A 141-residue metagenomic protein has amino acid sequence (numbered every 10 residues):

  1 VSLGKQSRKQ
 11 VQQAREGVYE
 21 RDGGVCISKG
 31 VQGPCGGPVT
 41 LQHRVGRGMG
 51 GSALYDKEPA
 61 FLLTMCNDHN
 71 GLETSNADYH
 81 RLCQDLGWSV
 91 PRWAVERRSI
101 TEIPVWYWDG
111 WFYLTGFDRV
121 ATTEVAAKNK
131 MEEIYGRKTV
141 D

Functional and structural regions predicted by a protein language model:
V1-V25, G51-E58, V105: Short, charged surface segments at domain edges that flank catalytic/cofactor-binding sites
G4, R47-G48, E73: Short strand->helix junction
Q10-Q42, T64-H69: Short cysteine-rich loop/turn motifs with clustered Cys
G17, R21, L82, L86 (+1 more regions): Residues that form generic nucleotide/phosphate-binding pockets
V31-G37, P59-L86: Short Cys/His-centered divalent metal-binding micro-motifs
Q42-H43, C83: Residue-level detector of functionally special positions within alpha-helical transmembrane segments of multi-pass
R47-T64, L86-I103: Short microdomains enriched in Cys/His and/or Lys/Arg
V90-D141: Short flanking/linker segments adjacent to small metal-binding domains or redox-active Cys/His motifs
